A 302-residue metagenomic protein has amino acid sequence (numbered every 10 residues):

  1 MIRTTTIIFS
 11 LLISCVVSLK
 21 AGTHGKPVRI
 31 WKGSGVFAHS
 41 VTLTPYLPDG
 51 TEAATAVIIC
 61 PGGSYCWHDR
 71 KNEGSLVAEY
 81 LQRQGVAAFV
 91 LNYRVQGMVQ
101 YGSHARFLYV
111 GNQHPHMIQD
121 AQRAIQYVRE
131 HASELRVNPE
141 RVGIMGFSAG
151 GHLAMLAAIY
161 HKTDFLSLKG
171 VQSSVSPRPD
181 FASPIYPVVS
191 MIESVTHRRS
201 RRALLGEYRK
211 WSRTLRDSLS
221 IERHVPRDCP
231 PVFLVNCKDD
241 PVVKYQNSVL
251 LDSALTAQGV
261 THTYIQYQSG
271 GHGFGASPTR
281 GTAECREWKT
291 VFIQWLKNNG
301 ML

Functional and structural regions predicted by a protein language model:
G22-T51: N-terminal cap/lid segment of alpha/beta-hydrolase-fold proteins
G33, G170-V171, P187-H224, P230 (+1 more regions): Mobile cap/lid helix-loop segments that gate and shape the active-site cleft of serine hydrolases
V36, T44-Y46, Y101-H104, V235 (+2 more regions): C-terminal catalytic histidine-bearing segment of alpha/beta-hydrolase fold enzymes
A54-G62: Short beta-strand element of the alpha/beta-hydrolase
D69-R70, L76, N92-P139, G281-C285: Catalytic nucleophile-loop/oxyanion-hole region of alpha/beta-hydrolase and closely related hydrolase-like folds
K71-F89: Short amphipathic alpha-helix adjacent to the substrate-entry channel of hydrolases
R123-H197, R216: Primarily recognizes the serine-hydrolase "nucleophile elbow" in alpha/beta-hydrolase and SGNH/GDSL folds
D228, L234-N236, D240: Short beta-strand/loop motif that positions the catalytic acidic residue of the alpha/beta-hydrolase fold
